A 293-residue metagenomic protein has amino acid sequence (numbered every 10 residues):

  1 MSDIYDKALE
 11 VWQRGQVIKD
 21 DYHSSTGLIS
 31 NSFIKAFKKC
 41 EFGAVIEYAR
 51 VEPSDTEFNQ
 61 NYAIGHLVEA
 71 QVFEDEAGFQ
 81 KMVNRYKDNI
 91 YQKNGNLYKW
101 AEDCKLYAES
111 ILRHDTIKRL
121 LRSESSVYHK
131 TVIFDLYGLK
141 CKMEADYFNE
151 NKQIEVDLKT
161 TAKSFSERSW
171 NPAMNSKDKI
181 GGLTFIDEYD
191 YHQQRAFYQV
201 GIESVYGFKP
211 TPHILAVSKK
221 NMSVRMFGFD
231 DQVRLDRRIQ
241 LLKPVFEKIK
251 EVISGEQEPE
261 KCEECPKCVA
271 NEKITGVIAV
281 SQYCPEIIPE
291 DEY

Functional and structural regions predicted by a protein language model:
M1-E144: Metal-dependent nuclease catalytic cores that hydrolyze phosphodiester bonds in DNA/RNA, characterized by
S2-D3, E52-T56, D75, V83-N89 (+11 more regions): Serine/threonine-rich low-complexity intrinsically disordered regions
I4, I18, I29, I34 (+17 more regions): Weak global preference for isoleucine
I4-A8, F185-H192, F197-Y293: Metal-dependent nuclease catalytic regions and adjoining charged, substrate-binding loops involved in nucleic-acid end
Q16-H23, I34, V68-E69, M82-N84 (+10 more regions): Generic detector of bulky aromatic hydrophobic side chains
S123-S125, H129-Q240: Mg2+/Mn2+-dependent nuclease catalytic core
